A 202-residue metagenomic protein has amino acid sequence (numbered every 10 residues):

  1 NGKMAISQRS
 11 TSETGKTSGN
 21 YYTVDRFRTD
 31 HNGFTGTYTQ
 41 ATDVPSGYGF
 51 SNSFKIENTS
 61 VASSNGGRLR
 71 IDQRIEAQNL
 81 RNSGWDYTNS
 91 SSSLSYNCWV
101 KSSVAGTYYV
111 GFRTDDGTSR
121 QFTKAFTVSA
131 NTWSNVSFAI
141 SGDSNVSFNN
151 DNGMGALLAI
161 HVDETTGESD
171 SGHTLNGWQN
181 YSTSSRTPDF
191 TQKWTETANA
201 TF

Functional and structural regions predicted by a protein language model:
N1-F202: Extracellular and organelle-lumenal recognition/adhesion modules and their flexible linkers in secreted
